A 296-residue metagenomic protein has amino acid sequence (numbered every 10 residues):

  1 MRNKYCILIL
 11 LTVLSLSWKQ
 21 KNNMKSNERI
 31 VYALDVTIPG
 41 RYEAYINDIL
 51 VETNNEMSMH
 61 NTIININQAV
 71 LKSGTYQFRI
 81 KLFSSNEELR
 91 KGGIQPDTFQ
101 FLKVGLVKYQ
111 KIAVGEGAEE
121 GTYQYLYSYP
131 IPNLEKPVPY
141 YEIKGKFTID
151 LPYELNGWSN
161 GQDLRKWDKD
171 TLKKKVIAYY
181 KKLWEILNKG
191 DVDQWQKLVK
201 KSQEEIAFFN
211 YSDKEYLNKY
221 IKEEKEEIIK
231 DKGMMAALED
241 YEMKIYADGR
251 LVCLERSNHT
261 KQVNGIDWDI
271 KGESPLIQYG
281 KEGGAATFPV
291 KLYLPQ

Functional and structural regions predicted by a protein language model:
M1-Y5: Positively charged n-region of N-terminal signal peptides that target proteins for export
C6, L10-S26: Bacterial Sec-dependent signal peptides at the C-terminal "C-region" and cleavage site
S26-R29, T37-F101: Beta-strand-rich ligand-recognition modules
E88-Y125: Exposed low-complexity, polar/acidic, P/S/T/G-rich flexible segments that act as propeptides, protease-susceptible
E120-D168: Juxtamembrane and targeting peptides
L172-G190: Short, aromatic-enriched amphipathic alpha-helices that serve as compact interaction elements
Q196-R250: Short solvent-exposed beta->alpha transition segments
D231-Q296: Exposed beta-sheet edge and beta->alpha loop/turn motif
